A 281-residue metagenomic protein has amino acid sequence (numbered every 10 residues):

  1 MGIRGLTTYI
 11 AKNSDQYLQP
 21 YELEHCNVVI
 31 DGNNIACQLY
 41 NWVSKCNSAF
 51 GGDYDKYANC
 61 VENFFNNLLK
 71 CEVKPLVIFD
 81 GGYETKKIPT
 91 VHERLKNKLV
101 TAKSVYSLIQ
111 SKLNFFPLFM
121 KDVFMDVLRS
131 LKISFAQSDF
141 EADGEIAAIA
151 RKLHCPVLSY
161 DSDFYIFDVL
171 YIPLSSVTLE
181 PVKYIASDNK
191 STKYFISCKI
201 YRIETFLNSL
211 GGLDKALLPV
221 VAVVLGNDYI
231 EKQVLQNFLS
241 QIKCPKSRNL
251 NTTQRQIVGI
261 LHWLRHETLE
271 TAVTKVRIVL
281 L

Functional and structural regions predicted by a protein language model:
M1-L158, D163-L281: Noncatalytic, typically N-terminal accessory segments of nucleic acid-processing enzymes and closely related
